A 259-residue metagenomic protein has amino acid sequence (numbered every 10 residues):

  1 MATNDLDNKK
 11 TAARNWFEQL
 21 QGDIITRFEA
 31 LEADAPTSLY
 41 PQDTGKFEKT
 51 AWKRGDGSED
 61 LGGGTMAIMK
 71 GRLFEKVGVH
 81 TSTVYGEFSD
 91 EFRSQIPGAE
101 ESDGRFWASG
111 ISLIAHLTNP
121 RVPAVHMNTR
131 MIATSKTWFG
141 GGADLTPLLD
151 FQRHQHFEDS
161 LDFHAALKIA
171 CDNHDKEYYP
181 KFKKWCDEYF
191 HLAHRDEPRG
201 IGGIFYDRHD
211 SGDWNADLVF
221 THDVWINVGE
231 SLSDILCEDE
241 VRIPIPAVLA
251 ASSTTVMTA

Functional and structural regions predicted by a protein language model:
D5-P97, H209-A259: Gly/Pro-rich turn-and-neighbor structural signature
A12, F106, G110, V122-A124 (+5 more regions): Short, well-structured alpha-helical interface segments that form or flank functional binding sites
G62-G141: Internal mixed beta-strand/loop scaffold within catalytic domains of large alpha/beta enzymes
L117, M131-A133, P147-L149, R208-D210: Beta-strand elements of well-folded, non-transmembrane domains
V122, A143, L236-E240: C-terminal ends of transmembrane alpha-helices and the immediately adjacent extracellular/lumenal or cytosolic loop
S135-K181: Compact, glycine/acidic-enriched structural inserts
Y179-E188, V241, I245: Short, surface-exposed recognition loops or helix-turn segments adjacent to catalytic cores
D187-D210: A short mid-domain helix/strand-loop element embedded in enzyme catalytic domains that forms or borders the active-site
